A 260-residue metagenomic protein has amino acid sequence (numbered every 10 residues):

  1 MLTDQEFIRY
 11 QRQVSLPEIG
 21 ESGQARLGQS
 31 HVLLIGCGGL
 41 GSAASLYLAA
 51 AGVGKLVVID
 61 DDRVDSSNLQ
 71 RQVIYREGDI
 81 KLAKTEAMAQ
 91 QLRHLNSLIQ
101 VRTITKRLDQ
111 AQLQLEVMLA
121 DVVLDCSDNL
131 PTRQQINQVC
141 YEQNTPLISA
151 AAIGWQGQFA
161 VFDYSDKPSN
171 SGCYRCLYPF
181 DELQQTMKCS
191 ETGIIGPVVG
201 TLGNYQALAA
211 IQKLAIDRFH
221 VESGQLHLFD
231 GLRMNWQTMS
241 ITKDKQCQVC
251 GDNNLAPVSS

Functional and structural regions predicted by a protein language model:
M1-S260: Adenine nucleotide-associated cytosolic modules
